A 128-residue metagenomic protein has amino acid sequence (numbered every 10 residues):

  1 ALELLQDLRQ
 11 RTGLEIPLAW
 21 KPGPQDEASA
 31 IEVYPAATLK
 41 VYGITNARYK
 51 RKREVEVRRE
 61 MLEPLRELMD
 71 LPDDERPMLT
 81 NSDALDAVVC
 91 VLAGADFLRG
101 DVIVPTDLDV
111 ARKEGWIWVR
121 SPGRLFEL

Functional and structural regions predicted by a protein language model:
A1-L128: RNase H-like (RuvC/DEDD) metal-dependent nuclease/polynucleotide-processing core
